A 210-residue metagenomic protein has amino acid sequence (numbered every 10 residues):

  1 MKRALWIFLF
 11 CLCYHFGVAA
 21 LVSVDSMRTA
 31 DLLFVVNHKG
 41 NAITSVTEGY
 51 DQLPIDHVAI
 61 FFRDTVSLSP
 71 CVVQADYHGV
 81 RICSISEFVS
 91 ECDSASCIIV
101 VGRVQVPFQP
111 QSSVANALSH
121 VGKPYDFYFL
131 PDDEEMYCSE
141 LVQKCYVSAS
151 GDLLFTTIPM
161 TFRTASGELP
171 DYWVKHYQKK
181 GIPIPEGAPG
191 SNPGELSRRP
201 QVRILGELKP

Functional and structural regions predicted by a protein language model:
A4-C13: Sec-dependent N-terminal signal peptides
A19-A20: Boundary at the C-terminal end of the N-terminal hydrophobic targeting segment
T29-D31: Loop/turn positions that initiate beta-strands
V35-R103, P124-D133: Glycine-rich catalytic cores of cysteine/serine-nucleophile enzymes that process amide/ester linkages in cell-envelope
A42-T44, S96-P159: Active-site nucleophile-His-acid catalytic modules used for acyl/amide transfer and hydrolysis across diverse enzymes
D132-P210: Activation targets extended, charge/polar-rich intrinsically disordered C-terminal tails
